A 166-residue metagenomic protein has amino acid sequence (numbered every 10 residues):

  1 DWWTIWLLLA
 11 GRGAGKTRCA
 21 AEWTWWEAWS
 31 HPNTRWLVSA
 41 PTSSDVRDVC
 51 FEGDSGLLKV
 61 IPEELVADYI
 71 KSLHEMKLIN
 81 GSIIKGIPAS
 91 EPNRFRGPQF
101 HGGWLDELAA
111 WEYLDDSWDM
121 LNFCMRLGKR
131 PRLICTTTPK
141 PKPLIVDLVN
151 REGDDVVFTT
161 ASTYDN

Functional and structural regions predicted by a protein language model:
D1-N166: Phosphate/NTP-binding elements of NTP-utilizing enzymes
